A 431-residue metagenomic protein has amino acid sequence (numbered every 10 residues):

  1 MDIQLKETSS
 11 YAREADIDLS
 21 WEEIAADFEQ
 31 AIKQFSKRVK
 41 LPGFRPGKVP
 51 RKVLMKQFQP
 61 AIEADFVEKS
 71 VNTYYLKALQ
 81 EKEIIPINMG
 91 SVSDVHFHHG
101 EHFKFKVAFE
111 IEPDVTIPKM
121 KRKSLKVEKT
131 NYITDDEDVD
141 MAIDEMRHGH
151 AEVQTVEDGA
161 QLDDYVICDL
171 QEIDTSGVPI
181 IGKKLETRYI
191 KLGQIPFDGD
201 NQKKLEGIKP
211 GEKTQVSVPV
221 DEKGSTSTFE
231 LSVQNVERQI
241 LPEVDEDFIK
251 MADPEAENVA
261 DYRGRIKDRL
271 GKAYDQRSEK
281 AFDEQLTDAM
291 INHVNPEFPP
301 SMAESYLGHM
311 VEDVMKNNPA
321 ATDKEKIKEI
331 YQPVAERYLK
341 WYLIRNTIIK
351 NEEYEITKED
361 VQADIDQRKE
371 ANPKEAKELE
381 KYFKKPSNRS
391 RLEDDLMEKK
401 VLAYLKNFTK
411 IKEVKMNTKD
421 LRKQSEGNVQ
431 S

Functional and structural regions predicted by a protein language model:
D2-V67, A151, Q171-D174, F197 (+2 more regions): Extended, charged alpha-helical "arm"/coiled-coil substrate-binding scaffolds, typified by the C-terminal helical
D27, A31, S124, I143 (+3 more regions): Core FKBP-type peptidyl-prolyl cis-trans isomerase
G43, H96, G159, K204-G207: Residue-level "contact hotspot" at macromolecular interaction interfaces
E63, E68-V115: Extended, domain-scale alpha-helical bundle/helix-rich regions
P86-D94, A142-D163, G211, R269-K272 (+1 more regions): Phosphate-interacting basic helix/loop segments used at nucleotide- and nucleic-acid interfaces
E110-A151: Internal alpha/beta scaffold segment
